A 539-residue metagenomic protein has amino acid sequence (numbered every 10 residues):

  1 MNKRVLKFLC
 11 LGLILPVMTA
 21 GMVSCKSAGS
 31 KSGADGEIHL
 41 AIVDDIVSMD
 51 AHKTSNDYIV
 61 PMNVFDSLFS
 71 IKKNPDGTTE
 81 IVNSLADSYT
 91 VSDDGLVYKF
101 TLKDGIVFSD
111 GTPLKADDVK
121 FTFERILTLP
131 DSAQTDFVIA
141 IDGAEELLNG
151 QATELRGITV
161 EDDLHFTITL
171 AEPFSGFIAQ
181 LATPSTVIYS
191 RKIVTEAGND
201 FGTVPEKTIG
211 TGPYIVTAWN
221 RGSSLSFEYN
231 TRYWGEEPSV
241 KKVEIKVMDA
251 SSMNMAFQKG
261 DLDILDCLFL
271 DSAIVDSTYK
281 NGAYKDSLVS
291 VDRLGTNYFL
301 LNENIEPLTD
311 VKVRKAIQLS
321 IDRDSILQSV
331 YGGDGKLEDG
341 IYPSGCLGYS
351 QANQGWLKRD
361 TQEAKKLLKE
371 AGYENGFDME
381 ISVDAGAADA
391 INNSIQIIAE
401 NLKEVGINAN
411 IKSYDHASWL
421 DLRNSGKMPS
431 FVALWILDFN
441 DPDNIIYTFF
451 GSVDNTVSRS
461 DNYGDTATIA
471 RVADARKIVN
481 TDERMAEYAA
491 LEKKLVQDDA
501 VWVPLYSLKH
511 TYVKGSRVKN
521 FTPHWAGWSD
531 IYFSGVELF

Functional and structural regions predicted by a protein language model:
M1-I38, M49, K358, E537-F539: Short, low-complexity disordered leader/linker segments with a strong preference for bacterial N-terminal type II
A41-D93, I209-G210: N-terminal lobe/hinge region of extracytoplasmic solute-binding protein
K73-D76, T153, D163, L170-P238 (+2 more regions): Gly/Pro-rich hinge or "lid" segments in bacterial periplasmic/extracellular proteins
D87-T135, T167, A256, P307-T309: Aromatic- and charge-enriched surface segment that lines or borders ligand/interaction sites
K115-T122, D163-T169, G212-P213, V240-K242 (+4 more regions): Alpha-helical secondary-structure segments
N220, Q318-G348, A390-I397, L422-F539: Detector for C-terminal structural segments
N230-D276, N408: Ligand-site clamp/hinge motif
K336-E370, A385-N393: Structural transition elements
